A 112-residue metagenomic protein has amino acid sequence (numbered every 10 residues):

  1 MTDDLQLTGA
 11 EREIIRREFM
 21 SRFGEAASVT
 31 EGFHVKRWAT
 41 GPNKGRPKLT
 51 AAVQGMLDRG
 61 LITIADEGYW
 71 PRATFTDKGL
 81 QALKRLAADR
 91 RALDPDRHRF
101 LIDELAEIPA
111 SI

Functional and structural regions predicted by a protein language model:
M1-E25: Short alpha-helical segments that sit at the start of domains
E25-N43: Short acidic, hydrophobic short linear motifs in intrinsically disordered regions
P42-R59, Y69-W70: Short amphipathic alpha-helical interaction segments
D77-A110: Short, amphipathic alpha-helical interaction segments positioned at domain boundaries
